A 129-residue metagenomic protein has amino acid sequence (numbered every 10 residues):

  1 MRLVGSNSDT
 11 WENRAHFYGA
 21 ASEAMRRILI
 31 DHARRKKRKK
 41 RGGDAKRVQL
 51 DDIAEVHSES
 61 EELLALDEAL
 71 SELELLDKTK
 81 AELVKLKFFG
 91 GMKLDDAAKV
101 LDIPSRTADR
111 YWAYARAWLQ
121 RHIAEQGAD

Functional and structural regions predicted by a protein language model:
M1-H16: Sigma70-family region 2
A15-R27: Structural recognition of an alpha-helix C-terminal capping motif at a helix-to-coil junction
Y18-G19, H32-E55: Short, basic/polar amphipathic helix motif occurring as a linker/hinge flanking DNA-binding modules in transcription
E23, E55-L83: Amphipathic alpha-helical segment used for protein-protein interaction
K85-K87: Short alpha-helical segment immediately N-terminal to, or the first helix within, an HTH/HTH-like DNA-binding domain
G90-T107: Helix-turn-helix DNA-binding module
Y111: Residues within the DNA-recognition helix of helix-turn-helix
R116-D129: Short, Lys/Arg-enriched C-terminal cap helix and immediately downstream tail that follows
